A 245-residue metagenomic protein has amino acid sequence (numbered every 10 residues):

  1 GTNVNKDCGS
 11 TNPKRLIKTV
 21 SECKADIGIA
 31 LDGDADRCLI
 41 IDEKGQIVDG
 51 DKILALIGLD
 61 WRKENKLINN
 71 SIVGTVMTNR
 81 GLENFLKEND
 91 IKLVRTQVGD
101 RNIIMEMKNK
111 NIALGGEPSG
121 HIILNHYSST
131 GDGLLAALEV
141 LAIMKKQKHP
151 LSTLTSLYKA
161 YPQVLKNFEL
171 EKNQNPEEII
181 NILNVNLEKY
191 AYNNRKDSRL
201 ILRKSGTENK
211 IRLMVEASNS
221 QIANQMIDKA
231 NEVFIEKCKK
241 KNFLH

Functional and structural regions predicted by a protein language model:
G1-Q147, L154, A160, K166: Phosphate-binding chemistry for phosphorylated carbohydrates and sugar-nucleotides
K87-H245: Mobile late-domain/C-terminal helix-loop "cap" segments that border catalytic sites or the cytosolic face
